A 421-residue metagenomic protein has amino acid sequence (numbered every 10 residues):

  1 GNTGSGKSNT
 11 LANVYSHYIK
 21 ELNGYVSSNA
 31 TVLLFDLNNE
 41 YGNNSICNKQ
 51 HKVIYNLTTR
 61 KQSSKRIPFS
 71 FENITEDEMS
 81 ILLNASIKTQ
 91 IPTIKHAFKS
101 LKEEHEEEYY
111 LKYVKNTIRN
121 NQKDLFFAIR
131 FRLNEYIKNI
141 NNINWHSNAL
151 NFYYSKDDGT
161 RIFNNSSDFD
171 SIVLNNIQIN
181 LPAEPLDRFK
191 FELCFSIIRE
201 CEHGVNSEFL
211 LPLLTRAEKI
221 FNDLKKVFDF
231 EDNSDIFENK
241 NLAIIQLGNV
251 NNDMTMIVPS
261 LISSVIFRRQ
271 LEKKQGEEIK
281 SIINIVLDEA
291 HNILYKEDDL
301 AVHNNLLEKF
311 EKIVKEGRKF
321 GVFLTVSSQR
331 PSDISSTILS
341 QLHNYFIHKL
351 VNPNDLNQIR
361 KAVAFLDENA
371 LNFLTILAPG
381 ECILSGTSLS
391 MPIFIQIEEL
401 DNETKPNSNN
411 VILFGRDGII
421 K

Functional and structural regions predicted by a protein language model:
G1-T59, S336, L384, G415-D417: Glycine-rich phosphate-binding loop of nucleotide-binding enzymes
L22-N23, N38-S45, K49-Q50, S70-K309 (+1 more regions): P-loop NTPase motor domains
N29-L33, K240-L242, K280-N284, F320-T325: Loop/turn-to-beta-strand initiation segments
N38-Y41, K61, V250-N251, H291-N292 (+4 more regions): Conserved nucleotide-binding/hydrolysis micro-motifs of P-loop NTPases
N56-T59, P68-F69, N73, Y345-N354: Conserved AAA+ ATPase "SRH/arginine-finger" region at the nucleotide-binding site
A85, L306-E398: Conserved ATP-driven motor cores of ASCE-family P-loop NTPases powering translocation/secretion/packaging/pilus
N165, P379-K421: Conserved P-loop NTPase motor module
